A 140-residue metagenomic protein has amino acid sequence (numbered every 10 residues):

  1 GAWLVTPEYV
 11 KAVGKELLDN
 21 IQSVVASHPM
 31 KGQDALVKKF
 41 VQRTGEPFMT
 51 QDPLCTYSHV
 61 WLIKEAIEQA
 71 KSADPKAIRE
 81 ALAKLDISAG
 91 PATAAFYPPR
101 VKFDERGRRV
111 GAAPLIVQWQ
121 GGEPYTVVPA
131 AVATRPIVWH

Functional and structural regions predicted by a protein language model:
G1-H140: Extracytosolic ligand-binding ectodomains
